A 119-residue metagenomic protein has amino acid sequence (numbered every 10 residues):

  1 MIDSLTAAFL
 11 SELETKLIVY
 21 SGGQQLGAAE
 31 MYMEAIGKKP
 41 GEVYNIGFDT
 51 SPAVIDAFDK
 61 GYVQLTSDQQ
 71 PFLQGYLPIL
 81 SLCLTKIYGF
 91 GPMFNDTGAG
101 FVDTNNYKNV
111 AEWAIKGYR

Functional and structural regions predicted by a protein language model:
M1-A57: Hydrophobic alpha-helical
S11, G61, T85-G89: Generic structural signal for alpha-helix termini and adjacent loop/cap motifs
L17, E42, T66-S67, F94-N95: Short, hydrophobic secondary-structure boundary micro-motifs
V19-G22, P71, G75: Amphipathic, non-transmembrane alpha-helical scaffold segments
I36-G37, G61, G117: Short glycine-centered helix-capping/turn motifs at secondary-structure transition points
K60-F72: Short beta-strand elements at the ligand-binding edges of bilobed clamshell
L73-R119: Hinge/cleft segment of the Venus flytrap/periplasmic-binding protein
